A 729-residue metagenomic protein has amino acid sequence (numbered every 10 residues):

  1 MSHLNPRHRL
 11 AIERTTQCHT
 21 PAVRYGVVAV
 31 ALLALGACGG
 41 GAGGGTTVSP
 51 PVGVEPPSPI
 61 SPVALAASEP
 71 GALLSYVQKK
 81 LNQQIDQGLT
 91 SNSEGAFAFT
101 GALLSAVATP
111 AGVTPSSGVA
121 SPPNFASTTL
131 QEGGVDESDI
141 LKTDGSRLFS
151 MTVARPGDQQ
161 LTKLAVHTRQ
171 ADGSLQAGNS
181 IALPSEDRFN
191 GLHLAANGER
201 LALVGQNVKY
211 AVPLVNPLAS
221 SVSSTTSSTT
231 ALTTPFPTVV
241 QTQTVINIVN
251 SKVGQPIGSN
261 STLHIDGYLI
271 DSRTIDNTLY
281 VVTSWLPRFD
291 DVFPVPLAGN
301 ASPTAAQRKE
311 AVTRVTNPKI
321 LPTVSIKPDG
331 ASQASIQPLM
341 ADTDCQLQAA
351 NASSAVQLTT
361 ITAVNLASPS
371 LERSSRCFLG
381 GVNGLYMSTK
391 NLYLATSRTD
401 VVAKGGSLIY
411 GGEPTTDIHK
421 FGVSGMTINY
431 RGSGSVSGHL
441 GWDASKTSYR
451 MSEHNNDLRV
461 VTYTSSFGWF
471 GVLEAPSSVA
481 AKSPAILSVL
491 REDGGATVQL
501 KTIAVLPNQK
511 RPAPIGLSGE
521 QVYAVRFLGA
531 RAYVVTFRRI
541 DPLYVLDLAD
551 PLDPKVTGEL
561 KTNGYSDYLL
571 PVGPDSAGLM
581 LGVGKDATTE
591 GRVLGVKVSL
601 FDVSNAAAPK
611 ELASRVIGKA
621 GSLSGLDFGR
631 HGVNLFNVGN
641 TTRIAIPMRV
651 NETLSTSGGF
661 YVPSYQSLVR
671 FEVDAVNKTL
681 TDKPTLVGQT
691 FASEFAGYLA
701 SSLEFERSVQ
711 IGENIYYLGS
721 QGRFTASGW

Functional and structural regions predicted by a protein language model:
M1-P21: N-terminal secretory signal peptides that target proteins for export/translocation
V23-V28: Sec-dependent signal peptide recognition, specifically the positively charged N-region followed immediately by
A31-L32, P338: Residue-level signal for mature regions of secreted extracellular proteins and peptides
A34-A37: C-terminal motif of bacterial Sec signal peptides marking the signal peptidase cleavage site
G39-W729: Beta-sheet-rich non-transmembrane sensory/scaffold domains
